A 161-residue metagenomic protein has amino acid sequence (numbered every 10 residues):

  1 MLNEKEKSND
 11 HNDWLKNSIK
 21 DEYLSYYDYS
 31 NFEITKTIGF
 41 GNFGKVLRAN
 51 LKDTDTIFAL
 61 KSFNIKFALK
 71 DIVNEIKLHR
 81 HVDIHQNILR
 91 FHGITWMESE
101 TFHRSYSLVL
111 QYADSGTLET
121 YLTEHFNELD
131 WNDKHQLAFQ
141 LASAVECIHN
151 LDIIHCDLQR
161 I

Functional and structural regions predicted by a protein language model:
M1-Y26: Juxta-kinase regulatory segment immediately upstream of eukaryotic protein kinase catalytic domains
T35-V46: Protein kinase glycine-rich loop
K45-N64: Glycine-rich ATP phosphate-binding loop
N64-Q86: The N-lobe alphaC helix and its flanking beta3-alphaC-beta4 segment of protein kinase-like domains, centered on
R90-Y106: Short beta-strand micro-motifs within the conserved protein kinase catalytic domain, predominantly in the N-lobe
F102-T117: Conserved short submotifs of the Hanks-type protein kinase catalytic core that shape the nucleotide-binding pocket
E124-F139: Activation segment of protein kinase catalytic domains, centered on the conserved DFG
H149-I161: Catalytic-loop of the protein kinase fold
